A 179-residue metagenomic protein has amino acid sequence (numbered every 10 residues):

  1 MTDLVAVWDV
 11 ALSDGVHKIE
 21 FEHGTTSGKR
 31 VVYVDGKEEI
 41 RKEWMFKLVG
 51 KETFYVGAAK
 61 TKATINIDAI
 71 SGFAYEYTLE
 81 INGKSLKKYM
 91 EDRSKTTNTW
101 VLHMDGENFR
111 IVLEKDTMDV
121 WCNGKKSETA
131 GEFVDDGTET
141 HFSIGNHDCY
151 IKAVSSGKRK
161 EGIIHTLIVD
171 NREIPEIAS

Functional and structural regions predicted by a protein language model:
M1-S179: Cysteine-centric segments in proteins
